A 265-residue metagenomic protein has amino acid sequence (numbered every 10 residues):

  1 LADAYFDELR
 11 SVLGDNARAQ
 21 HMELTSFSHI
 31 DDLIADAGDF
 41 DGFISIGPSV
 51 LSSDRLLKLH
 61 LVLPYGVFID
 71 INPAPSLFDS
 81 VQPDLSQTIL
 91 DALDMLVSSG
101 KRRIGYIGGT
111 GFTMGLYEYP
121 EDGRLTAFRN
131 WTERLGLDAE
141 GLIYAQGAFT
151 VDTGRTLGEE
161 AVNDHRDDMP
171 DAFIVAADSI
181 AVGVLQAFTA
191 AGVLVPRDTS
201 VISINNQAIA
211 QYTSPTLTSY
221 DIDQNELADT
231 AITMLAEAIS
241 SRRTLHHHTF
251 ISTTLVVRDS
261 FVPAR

Functional and structural regions predicted by a protein language model:
L1-D94, S98, D167: Alpha-helical recognition/docking segments in bacterial nutrient-uptake and carbohydrate-utilization systems
L1-E8, F27-D32, V81-D91, I107-E159 (+4 more regions): Hinge/beta->alpha junction and helix N-cap segments in small-molecule ligand-binding domains
S11, D15, D94, S98 (+7 more regions): Short, well-ordered alpha-helices that flank and scaffold nucleotide-derived cofactor binding pockets
E23, Y65, D79, E140-I143 (+3 more regions): Conserved beta-strand segments of alpha/beta enzyme cores
D39-G47, G105-G108, Y144, R166-A177 (+1 more regions): Periplasmic-binding protein-like
S53-P73, L125, R129-T132, A187-D198: A short, gly/pro- and small-residue-rich
R155, E159-R265: Flexible loop/turn connectors
